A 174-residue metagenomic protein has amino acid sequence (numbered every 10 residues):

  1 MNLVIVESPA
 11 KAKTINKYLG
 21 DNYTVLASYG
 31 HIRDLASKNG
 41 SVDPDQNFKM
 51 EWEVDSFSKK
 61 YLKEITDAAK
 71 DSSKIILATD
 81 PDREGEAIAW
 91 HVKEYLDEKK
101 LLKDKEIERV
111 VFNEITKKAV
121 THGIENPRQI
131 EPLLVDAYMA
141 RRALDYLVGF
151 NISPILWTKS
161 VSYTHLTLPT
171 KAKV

Functional and structural regions predicted by a protein language model:
M1-L156: Intrinsically disordered, low-complexity regulatory segments
K159-Y163: Functional cation/ligand-contacting sites centered on basic and imidazole/sulfhydryl donors
T164-T170: Conserved small/polar residues in nucleotide/adenosyl-binding loops
